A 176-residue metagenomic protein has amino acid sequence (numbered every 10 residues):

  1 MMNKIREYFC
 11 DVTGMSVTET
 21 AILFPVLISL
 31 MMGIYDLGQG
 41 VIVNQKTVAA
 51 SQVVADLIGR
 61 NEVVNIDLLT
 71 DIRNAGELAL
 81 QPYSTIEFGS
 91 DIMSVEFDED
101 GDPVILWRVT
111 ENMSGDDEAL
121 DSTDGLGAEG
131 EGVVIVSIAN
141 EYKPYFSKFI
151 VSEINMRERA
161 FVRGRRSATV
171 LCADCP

Functional and structural regions predicted by a protein language model:
M2-L78: Alpha-helical assembly-interface signal, strongest on the long, hydrophobic N-terminal helix that forms
G59-P176: Short, conserved structural patches
